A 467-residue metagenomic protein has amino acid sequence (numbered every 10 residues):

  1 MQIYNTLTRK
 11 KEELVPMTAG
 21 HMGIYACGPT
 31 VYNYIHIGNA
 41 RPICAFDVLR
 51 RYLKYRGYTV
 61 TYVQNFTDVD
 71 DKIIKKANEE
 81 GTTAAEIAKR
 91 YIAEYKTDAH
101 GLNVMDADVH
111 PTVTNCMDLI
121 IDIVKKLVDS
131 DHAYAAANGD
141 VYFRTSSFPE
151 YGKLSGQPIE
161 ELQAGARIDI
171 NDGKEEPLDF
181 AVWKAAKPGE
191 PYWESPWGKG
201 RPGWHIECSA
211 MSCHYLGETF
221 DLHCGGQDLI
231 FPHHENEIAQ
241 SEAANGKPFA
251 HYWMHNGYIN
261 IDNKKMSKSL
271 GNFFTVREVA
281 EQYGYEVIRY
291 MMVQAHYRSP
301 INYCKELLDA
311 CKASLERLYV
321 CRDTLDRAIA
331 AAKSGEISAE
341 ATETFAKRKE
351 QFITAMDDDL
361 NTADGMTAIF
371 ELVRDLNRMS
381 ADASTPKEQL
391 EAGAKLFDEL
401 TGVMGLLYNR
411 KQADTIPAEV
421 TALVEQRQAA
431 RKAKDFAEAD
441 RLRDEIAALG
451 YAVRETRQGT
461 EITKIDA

Functional and structural regions predicted by a protein language model:
M1-Y32, D47, T97, D118-D326: Alpha-helical recognition segments enriched in aromatics with Gly/Pro capping that present substrate-recognition
T8-E13, M17-N103, E455-I462: N-terminal, positively charged nucleic-acid-binding surface of large information/translation enzymes
K54, V128, A447: Anion (oxyanion) recognition and catalysis
Y58, H132, Y451: Short phosphate-binding/catalytic loops that engage adenosine nucleotides
F66-D70, I92-Y95, M105-I120, N138-S147: Short, glycine/charge-rich beta-strand/loop segments that flank catalytic centers and engage negatively charged groups
E80-E86, A107-V109, R298-N302: Short, polar/flexible loop-turn hinges at active-site or ligand-entry regions and domain interfaces
K265, F273-A467: Structural preference for alpha-helix termini/caps and helix-kink/transition segments
